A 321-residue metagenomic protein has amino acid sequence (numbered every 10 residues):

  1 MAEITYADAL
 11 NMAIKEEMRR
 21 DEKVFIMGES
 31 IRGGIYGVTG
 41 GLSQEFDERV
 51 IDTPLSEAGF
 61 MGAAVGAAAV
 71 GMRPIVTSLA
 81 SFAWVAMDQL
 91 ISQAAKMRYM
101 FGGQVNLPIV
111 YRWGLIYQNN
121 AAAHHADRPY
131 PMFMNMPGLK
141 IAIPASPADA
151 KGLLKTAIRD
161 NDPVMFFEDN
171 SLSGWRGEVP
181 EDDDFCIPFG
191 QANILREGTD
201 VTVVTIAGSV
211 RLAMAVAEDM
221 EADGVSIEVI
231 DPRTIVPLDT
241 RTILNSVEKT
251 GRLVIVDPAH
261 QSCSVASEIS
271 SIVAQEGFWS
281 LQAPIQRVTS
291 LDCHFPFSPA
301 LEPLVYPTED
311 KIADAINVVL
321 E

Functional and structural regions predicted by a protein language model:
M1-F167, S171-L172, P303-L304: Thiamine diphosphate
G28, R32-E45, F60, V105-I109 (+2 more regions): Thiamine diphosphate
